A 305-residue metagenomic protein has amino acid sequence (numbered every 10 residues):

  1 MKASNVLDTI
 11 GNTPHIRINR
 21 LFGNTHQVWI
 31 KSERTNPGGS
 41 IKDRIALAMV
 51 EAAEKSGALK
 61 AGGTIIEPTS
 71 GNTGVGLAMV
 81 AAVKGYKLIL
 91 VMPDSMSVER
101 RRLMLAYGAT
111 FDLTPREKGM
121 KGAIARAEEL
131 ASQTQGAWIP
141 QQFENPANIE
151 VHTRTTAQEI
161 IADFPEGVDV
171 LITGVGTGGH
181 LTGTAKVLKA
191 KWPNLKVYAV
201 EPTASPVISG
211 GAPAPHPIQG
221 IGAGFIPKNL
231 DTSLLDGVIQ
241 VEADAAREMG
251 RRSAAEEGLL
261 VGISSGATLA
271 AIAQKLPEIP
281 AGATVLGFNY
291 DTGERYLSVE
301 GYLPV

Functional and structural regions predicted by a protein language model:
M1-V305: PLP-dependent amino-acid enzyme catalytic core
